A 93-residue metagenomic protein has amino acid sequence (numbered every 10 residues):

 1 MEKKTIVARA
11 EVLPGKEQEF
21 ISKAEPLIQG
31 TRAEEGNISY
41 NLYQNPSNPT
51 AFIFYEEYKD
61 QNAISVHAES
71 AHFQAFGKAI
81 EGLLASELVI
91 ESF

Functional and structural regions predicted by a protein language model:
E2-K4, Q18-E19, E35-N37, F52: Short, flexible segments with low predicted structural confidence
E2-T5, L42-T50, K78-F93: Glycine-rich beta-strand-turn "strand-cap" elements at beta-sheet edges
K4-E11, N41-A68: Short, well-ordered beta-strand segments in beta-rich or mixed alpha/beta enzyme and ligand-binding folds
K4-P26, G30: N-terminal first-folded block
E17, I21, A51, S70-F73 (+1 more regions): Short, structured helix-loop boundary elements
P26-I38, E57-E91: An amphipathic, aromatic/His-enriched active-site/gating alpha helix that lines ligand/cofactor pockets
